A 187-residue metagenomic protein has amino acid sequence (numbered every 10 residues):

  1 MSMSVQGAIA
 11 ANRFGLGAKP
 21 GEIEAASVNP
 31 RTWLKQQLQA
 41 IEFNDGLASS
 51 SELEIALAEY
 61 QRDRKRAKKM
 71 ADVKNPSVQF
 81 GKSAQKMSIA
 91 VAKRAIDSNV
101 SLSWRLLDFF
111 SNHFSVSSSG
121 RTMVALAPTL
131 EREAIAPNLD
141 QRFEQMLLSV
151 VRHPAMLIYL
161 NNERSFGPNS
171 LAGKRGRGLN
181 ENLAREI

Functional and structural regions predicted by a protein language model:
M1-I187: A contiguous strand-loop segment
